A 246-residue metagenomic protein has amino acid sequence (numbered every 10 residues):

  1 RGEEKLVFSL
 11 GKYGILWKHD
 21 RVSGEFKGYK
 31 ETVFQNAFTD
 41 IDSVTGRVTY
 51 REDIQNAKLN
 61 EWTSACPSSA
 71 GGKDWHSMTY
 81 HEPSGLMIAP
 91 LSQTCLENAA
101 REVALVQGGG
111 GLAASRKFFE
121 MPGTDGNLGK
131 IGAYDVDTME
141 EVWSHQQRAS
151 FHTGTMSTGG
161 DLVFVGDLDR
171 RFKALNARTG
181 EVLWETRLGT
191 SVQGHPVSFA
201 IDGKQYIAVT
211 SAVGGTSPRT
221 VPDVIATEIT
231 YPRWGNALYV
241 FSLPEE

Functional and structural regions predicted by a protein language model:
R1-E246: Beta-sheet-rich non-transmembrane sensory/scaffold domains
